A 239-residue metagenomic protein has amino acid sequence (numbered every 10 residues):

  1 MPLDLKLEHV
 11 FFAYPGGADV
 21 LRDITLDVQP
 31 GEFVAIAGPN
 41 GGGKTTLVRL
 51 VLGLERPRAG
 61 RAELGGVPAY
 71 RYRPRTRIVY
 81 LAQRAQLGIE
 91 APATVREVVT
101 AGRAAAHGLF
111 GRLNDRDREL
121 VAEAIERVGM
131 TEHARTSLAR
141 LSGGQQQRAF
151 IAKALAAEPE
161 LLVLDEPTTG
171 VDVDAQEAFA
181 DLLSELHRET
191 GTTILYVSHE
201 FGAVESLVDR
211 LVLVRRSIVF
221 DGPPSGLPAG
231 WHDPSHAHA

Functional and structural regions predicted by a protein language model:
L52: Helix-to-loop junction immediately C-terminal to a conserved catalytic motif
G60-P74, I78: Conserved ABC transporter NBD signature motif
D115-H133: Conserved ABC ATPase "signature" region
S137-L141, Q145: Conserved ABC ATPase signature
E158: Conserved catalytic motifs of ABC-family nucleotide-binding domains
L162-D165: Catalytic Walker B motif of ABC-type/P-loop ATPase nucleotide-binding domains
R210-P223: H-loop (His-switch) and adjacent beta-strand-loop-beta switch element of ABC-type ATPase nucleotide-binding domains
